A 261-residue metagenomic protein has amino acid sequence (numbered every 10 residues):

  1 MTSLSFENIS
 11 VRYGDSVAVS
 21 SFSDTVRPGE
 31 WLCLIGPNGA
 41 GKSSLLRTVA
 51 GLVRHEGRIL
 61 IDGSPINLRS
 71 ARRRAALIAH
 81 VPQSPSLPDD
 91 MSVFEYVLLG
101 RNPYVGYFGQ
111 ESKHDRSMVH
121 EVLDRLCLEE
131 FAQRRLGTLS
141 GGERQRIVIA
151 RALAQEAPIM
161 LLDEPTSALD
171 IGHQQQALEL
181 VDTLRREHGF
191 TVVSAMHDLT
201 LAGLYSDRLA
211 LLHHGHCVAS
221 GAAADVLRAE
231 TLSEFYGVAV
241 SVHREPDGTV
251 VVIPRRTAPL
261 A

Functional and structural regions predicted by a protein language model:
I35-P37: The feature captures the beta-strand-to-loop junction immediately N-terminal to the Walker
A50: Helix-to-loop junction immediately C-terminal to a conserved catalytic motif
G57-P65: Conserved ABC transporter NBD signature motif
K113-F131, E156: Conserved ABC ATPase "signature" region
R135-L139, E143: Conserved ABC ATPase signature
M160-E164: Catalytic Walker B motif of ABC-type/P-loop ATPase nucleotide-binding domains
